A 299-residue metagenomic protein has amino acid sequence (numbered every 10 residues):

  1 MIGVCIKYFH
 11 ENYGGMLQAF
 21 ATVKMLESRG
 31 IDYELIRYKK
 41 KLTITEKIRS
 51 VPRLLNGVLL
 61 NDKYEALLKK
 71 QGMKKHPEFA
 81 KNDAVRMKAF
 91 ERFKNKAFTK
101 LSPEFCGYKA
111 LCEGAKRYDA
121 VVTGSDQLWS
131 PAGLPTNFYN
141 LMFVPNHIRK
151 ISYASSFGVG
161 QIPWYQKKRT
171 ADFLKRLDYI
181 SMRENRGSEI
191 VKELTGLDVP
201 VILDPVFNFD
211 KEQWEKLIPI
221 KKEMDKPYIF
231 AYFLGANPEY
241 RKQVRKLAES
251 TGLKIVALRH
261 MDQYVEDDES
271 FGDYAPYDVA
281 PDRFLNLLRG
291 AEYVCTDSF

Functional and structural regions predicted by a protein language model:
I2-Y13, L17-D172, I220: Aromatic- and Gly/Pro-rich donor/ligand-binding loops that form nucleotide- or phosphate-bearing donor binding pockets
G14-A21, G187, E239-Q243: Conserved alpha-helical elements of sugar-nucleotide-dependent glycosyltransferases
L35-R37, S152-A154, D178-N185, I255-R259: Short internal beta-strands
S102-A120, W129, A154-L234: A nucleotide-sugar donor-handling region in carbohydrate enzymes
G114, F173, L247, N286-L287: Structural alpha-helical scaffold elements that stabilize or flank donor/cofactor-binding regions in carbohydrate
T123, M182, C295-T296: Short beta-strand scaffold positions
S155-G158, V191, F233, Y240-V279: Catalytic donor nucleotide-activated moiety binding site of glycosyltransferases and closely related
V199, L203-F207, K211, V265-D297: Donor nucleotide-activated moiety binding/catalytic core segment of transferases that use nucleotide-activated donors
